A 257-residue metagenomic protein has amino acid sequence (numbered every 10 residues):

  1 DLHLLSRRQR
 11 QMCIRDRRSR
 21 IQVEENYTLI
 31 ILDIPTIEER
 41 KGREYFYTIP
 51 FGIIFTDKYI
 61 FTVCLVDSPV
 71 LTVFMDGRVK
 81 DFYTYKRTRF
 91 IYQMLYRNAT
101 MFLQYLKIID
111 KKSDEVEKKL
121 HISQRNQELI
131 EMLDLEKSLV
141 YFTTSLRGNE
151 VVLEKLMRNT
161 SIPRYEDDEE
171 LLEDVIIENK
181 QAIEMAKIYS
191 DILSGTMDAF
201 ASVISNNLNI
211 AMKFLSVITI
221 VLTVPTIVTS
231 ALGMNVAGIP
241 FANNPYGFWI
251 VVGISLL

Functional and structural regions predicted by a protein language model:
D1-I14: Single conserved hydrophobic/aromatic residue that forms the stacking wall/gate of nucleotide- or nucleobase-binding
L2-L4, F51, M212, T219: A generic hydrophobic-helix recognition signal that picks specific residues within alpha-helical hydrophobic
R15-R20: Short, solvent-exposed loop/turn elements at beta->coil junctions and helix N-caps that rim active or binding pockets
Q22-I130, T144, E154: Extended alpha-helical interaction modules
N26, I60, R125, L208-N209 (+1 more regions): Short capping/connector residues at structural and topological boundaries
K58, N98, L106-L232: Membrane-associated alpha-helical segments
I218-L257: Alpha-helical transmembrane anchor segments
